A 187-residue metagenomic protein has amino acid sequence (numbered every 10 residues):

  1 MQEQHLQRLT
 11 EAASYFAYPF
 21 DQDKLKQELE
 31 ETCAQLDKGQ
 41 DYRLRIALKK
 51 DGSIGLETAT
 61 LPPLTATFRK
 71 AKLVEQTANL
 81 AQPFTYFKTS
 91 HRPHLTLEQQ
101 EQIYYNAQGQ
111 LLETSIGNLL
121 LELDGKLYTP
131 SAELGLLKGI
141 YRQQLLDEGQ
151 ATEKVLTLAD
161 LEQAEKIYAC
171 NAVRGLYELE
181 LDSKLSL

Functional and structural regions predicted by a protein language model:
M1-R43, A47-L187: Helix-start/capping segments and mature chain N-termini
